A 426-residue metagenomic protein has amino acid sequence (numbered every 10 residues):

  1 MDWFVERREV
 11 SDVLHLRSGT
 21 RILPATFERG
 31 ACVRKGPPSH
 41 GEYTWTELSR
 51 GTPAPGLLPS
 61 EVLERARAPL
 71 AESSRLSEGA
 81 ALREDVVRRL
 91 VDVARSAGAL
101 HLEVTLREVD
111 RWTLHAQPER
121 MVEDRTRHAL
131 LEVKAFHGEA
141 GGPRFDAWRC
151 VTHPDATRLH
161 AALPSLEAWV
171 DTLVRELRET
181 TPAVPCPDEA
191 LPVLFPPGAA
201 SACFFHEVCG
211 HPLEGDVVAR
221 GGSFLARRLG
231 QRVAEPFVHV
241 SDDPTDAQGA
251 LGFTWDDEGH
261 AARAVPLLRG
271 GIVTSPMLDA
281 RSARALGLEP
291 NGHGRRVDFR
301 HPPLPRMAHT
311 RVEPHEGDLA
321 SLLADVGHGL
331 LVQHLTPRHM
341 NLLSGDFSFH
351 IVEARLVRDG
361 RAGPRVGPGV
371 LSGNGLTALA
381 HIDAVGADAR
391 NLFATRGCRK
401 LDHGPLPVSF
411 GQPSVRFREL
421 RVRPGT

Functional and structural regions predicted by a protein language model:
M1-T426: N-terminal small-residue-enriched
